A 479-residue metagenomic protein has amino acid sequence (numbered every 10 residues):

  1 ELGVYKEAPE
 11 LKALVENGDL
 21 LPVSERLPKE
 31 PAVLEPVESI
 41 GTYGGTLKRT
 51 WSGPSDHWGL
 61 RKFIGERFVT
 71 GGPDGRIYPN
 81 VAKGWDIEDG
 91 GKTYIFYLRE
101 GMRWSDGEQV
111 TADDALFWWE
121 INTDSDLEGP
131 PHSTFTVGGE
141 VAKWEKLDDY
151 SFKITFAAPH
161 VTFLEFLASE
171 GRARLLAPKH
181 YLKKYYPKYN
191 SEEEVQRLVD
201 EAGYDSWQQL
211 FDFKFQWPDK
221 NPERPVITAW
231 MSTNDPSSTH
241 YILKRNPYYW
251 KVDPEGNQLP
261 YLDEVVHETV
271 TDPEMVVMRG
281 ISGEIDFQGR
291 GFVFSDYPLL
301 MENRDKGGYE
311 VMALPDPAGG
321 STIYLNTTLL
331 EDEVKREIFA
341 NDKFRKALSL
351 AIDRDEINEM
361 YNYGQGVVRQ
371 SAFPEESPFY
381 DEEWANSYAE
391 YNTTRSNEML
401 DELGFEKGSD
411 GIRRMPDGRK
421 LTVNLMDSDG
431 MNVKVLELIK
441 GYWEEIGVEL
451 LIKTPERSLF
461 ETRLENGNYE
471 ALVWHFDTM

Functional and structural regions predicted by a protein language model:
E1, A13, N17, G71-P73 (+9 more regions): Extracytoplasmic/periplasmic ligand-capture domains
E1-A8: Intrinsically disordered, low-structural-confidence terminal and linker regions
Y5, E38, V195-R197: Flexible loop/hinge segments at secondary-structure junctions
E7, A13-N17, L21-D89, E120 (+2 more regions): N-terminal lobe/hinge region of extracytoplasmic solute-binding protein
E30-W51, K92-W104, H180-E193: N-terminal short leaders/motifs
I64, F68, G107, V195-E223: Edge beta-strand plus adjacent loop/short-helix module at the start of the mature soluble/periplasmic domain
T134-L210: Surface-exposed binding/hinge segments that line and control ligand-binding clefts or catalytic entry sites
